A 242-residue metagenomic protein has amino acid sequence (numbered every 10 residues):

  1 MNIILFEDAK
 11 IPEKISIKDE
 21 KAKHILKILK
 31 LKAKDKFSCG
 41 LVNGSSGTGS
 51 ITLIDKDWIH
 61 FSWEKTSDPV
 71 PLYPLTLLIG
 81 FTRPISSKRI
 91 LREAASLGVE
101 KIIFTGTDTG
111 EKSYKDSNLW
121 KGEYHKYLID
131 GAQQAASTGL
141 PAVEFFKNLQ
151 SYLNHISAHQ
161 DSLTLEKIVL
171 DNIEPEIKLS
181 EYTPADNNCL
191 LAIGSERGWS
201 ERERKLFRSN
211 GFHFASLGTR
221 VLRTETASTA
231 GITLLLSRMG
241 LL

Functional and structural regions predicted by a protein language model:
M1-S67: N-terminal positively charged helical leader segments and presequences
I15-I17, L72-T76, N188-L190, S209-L217: Glycine/charged-rich beta-loop-alpha catalytic/anionic-binding loops adjacent to active sites
P69-I168: RNA substrate-binding interface of SAM-dependent RNA methyltransferases
I173: Carbohydrate-associated surface elements
E176-P184: Short loop-to-alpha-helix "cap/lid" segments that border enzyme active sites across diverse enzyme classes
D186-L206: A C-terminal functional module that forms or caps the active site or interfaces directly with catalytic machinery
E201-L242: Structured adenosyl-cofactor binding patch, chiefly the S-adenosyl-L-methionine
